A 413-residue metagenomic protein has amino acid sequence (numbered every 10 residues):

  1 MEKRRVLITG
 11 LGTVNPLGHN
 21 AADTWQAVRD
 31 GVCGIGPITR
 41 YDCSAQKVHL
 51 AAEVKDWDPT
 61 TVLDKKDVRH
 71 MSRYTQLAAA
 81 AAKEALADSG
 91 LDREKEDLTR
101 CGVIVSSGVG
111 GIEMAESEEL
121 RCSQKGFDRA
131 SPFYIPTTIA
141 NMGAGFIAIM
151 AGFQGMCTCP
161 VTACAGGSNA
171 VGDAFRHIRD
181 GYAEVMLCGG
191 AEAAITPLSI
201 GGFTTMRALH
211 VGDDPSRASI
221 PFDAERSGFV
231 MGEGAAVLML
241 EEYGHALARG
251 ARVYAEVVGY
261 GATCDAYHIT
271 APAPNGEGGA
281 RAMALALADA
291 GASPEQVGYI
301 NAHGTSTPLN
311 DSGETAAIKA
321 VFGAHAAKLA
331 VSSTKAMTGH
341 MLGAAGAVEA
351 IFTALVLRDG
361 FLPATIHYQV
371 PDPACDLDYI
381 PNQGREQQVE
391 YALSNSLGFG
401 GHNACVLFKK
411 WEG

Functional and structural regions predicted by a protein language model:
M1-D67, G244-Y254, I351-T365, K409-G413: ACP-dependent fatty acid/polyketide chain-elongation machinery
R5-T9, V32-P37, D214-A290, G298-Y299 (+1 more regions): Condensing-enzyme catalytic core mediating Claisen C-C bond formation in acyl metabolism
I8, A21-T24, R29-T162, A191-I200 (+1 more regions): Conserved beta-ketoacyl condensing-enzyme motif
A22-A27, E113-F127, H177-D180, I200-D213 (+3 more regions): A glycine- and small-aliphatic-rich helix-loop capping segment at beta-alpha/alpha-beta transitions that lines
A78-L91, A140-E192, V230-A251, H340-L362 (+1 more regions): Active-site-proximal alpha-helical scaffold in enzymes
A78-S89, G143, A170, E241-Y243 (+4 more regions): Short, well-ordered amphipathic alpha-helical segments that serve as non-catalytic structural scaffolds within diverse
Q124-S131, G172, R176, E192-A248 (+3 more regions): Glycine-/small-residue-rich "gating" segment that lines the acyl/pantetheine channel and substrate pocket
Y267-G279, T305-F322, A327, M341-V348: Short glycine/threonine-rich loop-to-helix capping motif typified by GTGT followed within a few residues by an Asp-Pro
